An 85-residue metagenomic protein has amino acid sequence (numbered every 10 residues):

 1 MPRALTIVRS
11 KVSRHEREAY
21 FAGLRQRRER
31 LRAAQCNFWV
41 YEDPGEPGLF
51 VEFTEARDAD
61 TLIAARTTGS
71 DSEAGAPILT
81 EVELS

Functional and structural regions predicted by a protein language model:
M1-S85: Short S/T/G/P-rich N-terminal loop/turn motif that feeds into the first structured element of a domain
